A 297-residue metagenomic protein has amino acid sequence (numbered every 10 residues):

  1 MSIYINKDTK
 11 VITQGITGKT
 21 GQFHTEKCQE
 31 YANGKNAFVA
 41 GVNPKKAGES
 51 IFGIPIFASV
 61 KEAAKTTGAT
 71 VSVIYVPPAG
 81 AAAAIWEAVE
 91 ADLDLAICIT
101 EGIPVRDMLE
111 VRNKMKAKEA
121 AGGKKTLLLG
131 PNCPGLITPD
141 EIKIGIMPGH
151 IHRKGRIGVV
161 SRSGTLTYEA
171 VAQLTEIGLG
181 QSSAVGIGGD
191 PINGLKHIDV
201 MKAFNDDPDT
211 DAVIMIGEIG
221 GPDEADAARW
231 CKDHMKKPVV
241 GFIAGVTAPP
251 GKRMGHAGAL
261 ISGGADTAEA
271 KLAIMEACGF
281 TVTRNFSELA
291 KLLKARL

Functional and structural regions predicted by a protein language model:
M1-L297: Catalytic-core regions of core metabolic enzymes, especially those transforming organic acids/acyl-group intermediates
